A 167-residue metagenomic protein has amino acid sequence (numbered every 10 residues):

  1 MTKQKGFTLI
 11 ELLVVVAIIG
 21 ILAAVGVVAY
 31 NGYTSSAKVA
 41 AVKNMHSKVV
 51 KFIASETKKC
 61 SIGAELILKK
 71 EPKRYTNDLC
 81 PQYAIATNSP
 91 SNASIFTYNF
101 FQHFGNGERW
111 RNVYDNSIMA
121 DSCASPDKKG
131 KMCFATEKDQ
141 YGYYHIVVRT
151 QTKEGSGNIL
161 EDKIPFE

Functional and structural regions predicted by a protein language model:
T2-Q4, S47, T152, D162: Generic cytosolic/nucleocytoplasmic N-terminal low-complexity/intrinsically disordered segments
T2-T34: N-terminal single-pass transmembrane signal-anchor helix
F7, Y30, E56-T57, K129-K131: Broad hydrophobic/π-residue packing in well-ordered secondary structure
L13, S36-V39, N116: A generic structural signal for solvent-exposed, polar alpha-helical segments
I19-A23, A37, P90, N99-F101: Alpha-helical interaction segments
S35-E65: Membrane-proximal N-terminal amphipathic helix
K58-E167: Periplasmic/extracellular, small/polar-rich flexible segments of pilin-like filament-forming proteins
